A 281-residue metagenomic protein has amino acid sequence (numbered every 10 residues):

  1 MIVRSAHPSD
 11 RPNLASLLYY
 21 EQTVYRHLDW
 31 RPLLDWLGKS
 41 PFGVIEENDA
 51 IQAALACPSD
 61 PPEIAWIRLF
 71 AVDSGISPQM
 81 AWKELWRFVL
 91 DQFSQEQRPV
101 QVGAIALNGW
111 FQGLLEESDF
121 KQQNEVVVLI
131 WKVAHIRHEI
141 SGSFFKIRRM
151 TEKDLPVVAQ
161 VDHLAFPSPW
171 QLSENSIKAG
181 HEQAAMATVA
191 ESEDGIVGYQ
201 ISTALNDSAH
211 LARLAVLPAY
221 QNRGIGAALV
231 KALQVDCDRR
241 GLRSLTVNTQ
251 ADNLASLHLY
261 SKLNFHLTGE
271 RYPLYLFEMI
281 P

Functional and structural regions predicted by a protein language model:
M1-L14, F145-V158, T268: A short beta-loop-alpha structural element at the N-terminal edge of CoA-dependent acyl/N-acetyltransferase catalytic
L18-E47, A56, A165-V197, I201: Active-site rim helix/loop that mediates acceptor-substrate recognition in acyltransferases
Y19, D29-R87, D91-F93, Q200-A212 (+1 more regions): Conserved donor-binding loop and adjoining core beta-sheet/short helix segment in diverse acyl/aminoacyl transferases
D73-S143, P273-L276: Acyl-donor-binding surface of acyltransferase catalytic domains
P78-D91, V216, N222-V235, R239 (+1 more regions): Conserved acetyl-CoA-binding loop-helix of GNAT-fold acetyltransferases
V100-I105, L211, L245-T249: Conserved hydrophobic beta-strand within the GNAT/NAT acetyltransferase core sheet that lines the active-site cleft
A106-N124, R223, A227, A251-G269: Conserved active-site alpha-helix within GNAT-family acetyltransferase domains
V127-F145, T151, N248-L254, H266 (+1 more regions): C-terminal "cap" of GNAT-fold acetyltransferases
